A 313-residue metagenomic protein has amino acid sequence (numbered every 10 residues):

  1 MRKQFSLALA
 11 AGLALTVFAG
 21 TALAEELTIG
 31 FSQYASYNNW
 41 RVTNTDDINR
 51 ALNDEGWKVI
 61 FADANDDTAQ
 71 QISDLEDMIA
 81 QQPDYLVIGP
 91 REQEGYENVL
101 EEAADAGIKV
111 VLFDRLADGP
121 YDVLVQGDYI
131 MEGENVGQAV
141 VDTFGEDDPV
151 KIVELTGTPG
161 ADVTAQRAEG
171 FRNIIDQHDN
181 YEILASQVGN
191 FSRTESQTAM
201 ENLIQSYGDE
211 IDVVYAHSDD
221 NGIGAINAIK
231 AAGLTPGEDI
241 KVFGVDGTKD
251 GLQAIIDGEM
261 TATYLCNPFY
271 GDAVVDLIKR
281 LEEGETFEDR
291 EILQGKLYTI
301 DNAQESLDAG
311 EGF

Functional and structural regions predicted by a protein language model:
R2-Q4, A8, A22-F313: A residue-level marker of the well-folded mature domains of exported/periplasmic proteins
A10-F18: Bacterial N-terminal signal peptides
